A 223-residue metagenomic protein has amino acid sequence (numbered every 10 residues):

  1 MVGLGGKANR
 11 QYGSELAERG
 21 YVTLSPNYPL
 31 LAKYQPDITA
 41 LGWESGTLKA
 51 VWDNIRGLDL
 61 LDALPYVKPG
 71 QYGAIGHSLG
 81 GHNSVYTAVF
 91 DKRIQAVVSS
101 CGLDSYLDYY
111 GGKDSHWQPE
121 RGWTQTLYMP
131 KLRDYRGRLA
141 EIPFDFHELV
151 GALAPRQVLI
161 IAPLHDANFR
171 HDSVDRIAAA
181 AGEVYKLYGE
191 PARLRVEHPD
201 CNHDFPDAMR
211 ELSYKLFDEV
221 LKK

Functional and structural regions predicted by a protein language model:
M1-A63, Y110: Cap/lid segment of the alpha/beta-hydrolase catalytic domain
N9, G13, F146, V174-A178 (+2 more regions): Amphipathic alpha-helical segments in well-structured domains
S14, V85-Y86, G151: Alpha-helical segments flanking ligand/cofactor-binding loops in enzyme cores
R19, R56-S115: Primarily recognizes the serine-hydrolase "nucleophile elbow" in alpha/beta-hydrolase and SGNH/GDSL folds
S99-L149, R170, V174-A178, K186-P191: Mobile cap/lid helix-loop segments that gate and shape the active-site cleft of serine hydrolases
A154-D172, D200: Conserved strand-to-loop "acid loop" that flanks and positions the catalytic carboxylate
A178-K223: C-terminal catalytic histidine-bearing segment of alpha/beta-hydrolase fold enzymes
